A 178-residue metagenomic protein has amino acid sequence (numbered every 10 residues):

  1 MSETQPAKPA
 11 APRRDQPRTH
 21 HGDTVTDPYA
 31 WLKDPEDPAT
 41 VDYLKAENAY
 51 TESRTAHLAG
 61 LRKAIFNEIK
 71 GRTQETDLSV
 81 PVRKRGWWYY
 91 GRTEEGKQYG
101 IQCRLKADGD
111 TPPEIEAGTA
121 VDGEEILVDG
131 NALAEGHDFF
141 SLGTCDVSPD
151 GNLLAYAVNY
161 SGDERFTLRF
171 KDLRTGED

Functional and structural regions predicted by a protein language model:
M1-D178: Beta-propeller folds
